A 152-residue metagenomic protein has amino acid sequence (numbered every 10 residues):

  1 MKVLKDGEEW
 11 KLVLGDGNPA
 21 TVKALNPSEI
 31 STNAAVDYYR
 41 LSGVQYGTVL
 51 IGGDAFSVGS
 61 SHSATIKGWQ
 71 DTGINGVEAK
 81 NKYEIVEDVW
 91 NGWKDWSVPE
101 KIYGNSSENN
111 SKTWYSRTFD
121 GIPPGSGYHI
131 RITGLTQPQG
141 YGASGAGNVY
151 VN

Functional and structural regions predicted by a protein language model:
M1-A55: N-terminal prepro-regions of secreted/extracellular proteins
A34-Y83: Short, surface-exposed binding/anchoring microloops in extracellular/periplasmic proteins
Y46-G59, S97-P99, S116, S144-A146: Short Trp-Ser/Thr-centered turn/loop motifs at beta-strand boundaries
A64-I66, D120-P138: Noncatalytic modules at the cell exterior or secretory-pathway interfaces, chiefly beta-strand-rich lectin/adhesion
V77-A79, Y128, G134-V151: Edge beta-strands of jelly-roll/beta-sandwich modules across compartments, strongly enriched in secreted/luminal
E84-W96: Change "in extracellular beta-sheet-rich domains … of secreted and cell-surface proteins" to "in beta-sheet-rich domains
W93-N110: Solvent-exposed serine/threonine-rich low-complexity stretches and specific carbohydrate-binding patches
N109-G121: Exposed aromatic-hydrophobic patches
